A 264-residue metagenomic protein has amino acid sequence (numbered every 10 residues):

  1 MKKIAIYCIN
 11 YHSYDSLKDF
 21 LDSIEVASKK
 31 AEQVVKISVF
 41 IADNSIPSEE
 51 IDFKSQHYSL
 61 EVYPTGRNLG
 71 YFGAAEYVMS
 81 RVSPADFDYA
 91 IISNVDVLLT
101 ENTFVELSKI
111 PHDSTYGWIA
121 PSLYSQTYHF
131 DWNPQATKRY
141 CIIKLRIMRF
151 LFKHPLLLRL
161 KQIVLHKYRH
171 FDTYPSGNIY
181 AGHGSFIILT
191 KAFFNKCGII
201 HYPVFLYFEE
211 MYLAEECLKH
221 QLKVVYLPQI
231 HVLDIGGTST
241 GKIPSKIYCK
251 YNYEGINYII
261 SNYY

Functional and structural regions predicted by a protein language model:
S13-K29: Short, well-formed alpha-helical segments that are part of the catalytic scaffolds of diverse glycosyltransferases
I24-P64, V82: Acidic donor-binding segment of Leloir-type glycosyltransferases
T65-V82: Glycine-rich, basic loop-to-helix element that forms the pyrophosphate-binding segment of sugar-nucleotide handling
F87-L98: Short beta-strand-to-loop acidic/aromatic patch adjacent to the donor-nucleotide binding site
L98-Q135: Conserved donor NDP-sugar-binding/catalytic core segment of glycosyltransferases
L158-R159, Y168-L189, G241: A recurrent flexible, glycine/aromatic-enriched loop bordering the glycosyltransferase active site that acts as
Y180-H231: A short, conserved alpha-helix in the catalytic core of glycosyltransferases
M211-Y264: Active-site-adjacent helix/loop segment of glycosyltransferases that harbors family-specific signature motifs
